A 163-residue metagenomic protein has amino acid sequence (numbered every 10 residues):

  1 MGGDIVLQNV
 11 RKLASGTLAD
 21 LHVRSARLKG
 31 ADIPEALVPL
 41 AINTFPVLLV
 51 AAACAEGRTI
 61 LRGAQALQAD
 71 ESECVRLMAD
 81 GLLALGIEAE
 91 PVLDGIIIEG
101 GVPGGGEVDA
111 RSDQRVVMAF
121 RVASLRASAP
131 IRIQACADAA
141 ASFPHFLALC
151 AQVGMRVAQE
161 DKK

Functional and structural regions predicted by a protein language model:
M1-K163: Short, structured segments at the rim of ligand-binding sites
